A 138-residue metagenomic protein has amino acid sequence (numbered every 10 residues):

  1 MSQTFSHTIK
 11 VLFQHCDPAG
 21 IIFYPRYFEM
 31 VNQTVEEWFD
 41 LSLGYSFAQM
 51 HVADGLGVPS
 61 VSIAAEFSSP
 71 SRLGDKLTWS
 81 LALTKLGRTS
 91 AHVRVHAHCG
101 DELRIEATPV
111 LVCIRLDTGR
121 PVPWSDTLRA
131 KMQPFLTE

Functional and structural regions predicted by a protein language model:
M1-K76, T84-E138: Terminal targeting signals and extreme-terminal segments of soluble enzymes
